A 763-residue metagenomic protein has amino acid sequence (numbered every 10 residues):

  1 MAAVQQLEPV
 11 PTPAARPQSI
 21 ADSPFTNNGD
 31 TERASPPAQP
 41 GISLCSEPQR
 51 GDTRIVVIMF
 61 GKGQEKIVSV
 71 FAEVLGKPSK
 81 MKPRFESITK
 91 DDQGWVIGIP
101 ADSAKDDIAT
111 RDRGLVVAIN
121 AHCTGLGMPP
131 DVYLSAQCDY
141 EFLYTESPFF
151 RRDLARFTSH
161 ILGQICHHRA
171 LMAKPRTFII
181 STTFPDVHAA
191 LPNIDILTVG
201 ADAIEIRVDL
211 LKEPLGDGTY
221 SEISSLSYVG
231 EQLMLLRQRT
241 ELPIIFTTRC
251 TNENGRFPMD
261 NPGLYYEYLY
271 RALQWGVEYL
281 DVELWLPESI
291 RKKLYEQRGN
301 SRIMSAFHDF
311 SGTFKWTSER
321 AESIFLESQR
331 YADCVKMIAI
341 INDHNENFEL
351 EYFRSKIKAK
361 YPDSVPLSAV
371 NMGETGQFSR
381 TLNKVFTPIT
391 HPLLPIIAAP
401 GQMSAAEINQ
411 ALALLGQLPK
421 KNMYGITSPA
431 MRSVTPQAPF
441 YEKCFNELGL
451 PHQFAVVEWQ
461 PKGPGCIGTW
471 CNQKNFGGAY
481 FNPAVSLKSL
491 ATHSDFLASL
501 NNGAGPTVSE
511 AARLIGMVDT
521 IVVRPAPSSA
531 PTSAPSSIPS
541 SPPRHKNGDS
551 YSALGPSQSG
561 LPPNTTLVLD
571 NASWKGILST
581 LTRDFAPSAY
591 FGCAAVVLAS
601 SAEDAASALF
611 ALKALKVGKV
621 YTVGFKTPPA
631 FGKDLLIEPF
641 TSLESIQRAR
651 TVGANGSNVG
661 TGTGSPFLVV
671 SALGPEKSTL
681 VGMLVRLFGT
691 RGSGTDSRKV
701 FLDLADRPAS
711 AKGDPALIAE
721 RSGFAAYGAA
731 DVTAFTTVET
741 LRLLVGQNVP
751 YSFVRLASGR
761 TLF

Functional and structural regions predicted by a protein language model:
M59-K62, M423-M431, D570-K575, L581-A630: Glycine-rich adenosine-cofactor-binding loop
F60-G61, K80, S87-D112, W285-M423: Catalytic alpha/beta core domains of metabolic enzymes, predominantly
A173-L191, T251-G263, F307-S318: Active-site mouth loops of central-metabolism enzymes
T183, A203-L211, E222, T247 (+5 more regions): Catalytic beta/alpha-barrel core
I204, V617-S645: NAD(P)-binding Rossmann-fold cofactor-contacting core
K421-P587, P708-I718: Phosphate/diphosphate ligand-binding glycine-rich loop within oxidoreductases
L448-G449, F585-A586, Y590, D696-F763: Adenosine-phosphate binding glycine-rich loop
I637-D731: Rossmann-like adenosine-cofactor binding region
